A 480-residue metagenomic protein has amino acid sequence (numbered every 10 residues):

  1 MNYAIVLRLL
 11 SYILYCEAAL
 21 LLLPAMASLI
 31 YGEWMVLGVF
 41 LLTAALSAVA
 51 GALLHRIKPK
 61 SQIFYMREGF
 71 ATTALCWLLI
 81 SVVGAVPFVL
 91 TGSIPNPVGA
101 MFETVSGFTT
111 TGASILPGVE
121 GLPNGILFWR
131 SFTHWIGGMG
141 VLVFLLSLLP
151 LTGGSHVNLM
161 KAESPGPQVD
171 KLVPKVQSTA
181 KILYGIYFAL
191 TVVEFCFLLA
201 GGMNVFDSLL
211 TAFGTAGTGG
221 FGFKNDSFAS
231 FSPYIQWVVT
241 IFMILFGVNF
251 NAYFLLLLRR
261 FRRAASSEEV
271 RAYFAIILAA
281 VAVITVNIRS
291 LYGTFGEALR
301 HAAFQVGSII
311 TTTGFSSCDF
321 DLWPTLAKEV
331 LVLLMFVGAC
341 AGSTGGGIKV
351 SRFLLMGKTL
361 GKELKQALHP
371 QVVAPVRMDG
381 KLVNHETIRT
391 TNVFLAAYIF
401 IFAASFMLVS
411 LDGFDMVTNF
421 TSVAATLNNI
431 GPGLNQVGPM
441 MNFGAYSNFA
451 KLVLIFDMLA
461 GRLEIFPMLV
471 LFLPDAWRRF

Functional and structural regions predicted by a protein language model:
M1-F480: Membrane-proximal intracellular helices of multi-pass ion channels
